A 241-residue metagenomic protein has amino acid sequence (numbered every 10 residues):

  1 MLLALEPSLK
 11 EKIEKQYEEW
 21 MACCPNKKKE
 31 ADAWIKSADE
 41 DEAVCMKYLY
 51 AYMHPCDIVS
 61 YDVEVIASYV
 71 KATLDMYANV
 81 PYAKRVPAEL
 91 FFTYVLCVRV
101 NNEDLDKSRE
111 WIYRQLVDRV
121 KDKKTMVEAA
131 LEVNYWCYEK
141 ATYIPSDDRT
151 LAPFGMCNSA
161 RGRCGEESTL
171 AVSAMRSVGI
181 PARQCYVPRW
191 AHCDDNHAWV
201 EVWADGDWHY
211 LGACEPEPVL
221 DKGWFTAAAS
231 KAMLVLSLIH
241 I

Functional and structural regions predicted by a protein language model:
L3-S159: Secondary-structure boundary elements
R114-K121, T125, A129-Y135, K140-F154 (+1 more regions): Hydrophobic/aromatic-rich core segments of domains that either
